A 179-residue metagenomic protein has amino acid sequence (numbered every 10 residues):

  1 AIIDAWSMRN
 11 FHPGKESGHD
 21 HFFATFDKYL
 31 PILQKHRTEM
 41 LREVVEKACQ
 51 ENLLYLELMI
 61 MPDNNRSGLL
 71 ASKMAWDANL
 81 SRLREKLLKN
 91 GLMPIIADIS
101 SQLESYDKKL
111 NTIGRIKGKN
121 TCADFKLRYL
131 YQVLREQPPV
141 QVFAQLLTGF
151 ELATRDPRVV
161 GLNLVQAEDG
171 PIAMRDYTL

Functional and structural regions predicted by a protein language model:
A1-L179: Metal-cofactor-binding active-site regions of metalloenzymes
